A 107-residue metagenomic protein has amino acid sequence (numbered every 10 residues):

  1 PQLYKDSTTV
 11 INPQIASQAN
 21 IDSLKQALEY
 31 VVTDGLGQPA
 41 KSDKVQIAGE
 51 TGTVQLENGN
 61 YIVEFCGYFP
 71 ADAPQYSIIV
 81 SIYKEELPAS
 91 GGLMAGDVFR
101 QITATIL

Functional and structural regions predicted by a protein language model:
P1-G37, S42, E86-A89: Conserved active-site-proximal loop/helix segments of enzymes involved in bacterial cell-wall and related
T8-N12, G96-L107: Short, gly/Ser/Thr-rich active-site loops of penicillin-recognizing serine hydrolases
N20, G91, A95, F99: Hydrophobic (often cysteine-bearing) scaffold residues that line and stabilize catalytic clefts of nucleotide/cofactor
L24, E50-G52, C66, I78 (+1 more regions): Residue-level preference for non-acidic, small/hydrophobic
E29-L36, G52, Y83, A104-L107: Hydrophobic alpha-helix feature that most strongly marks membrane-spanning transmembrane helices and their immediate
K41-A71: Short, Gly/Ser/Thr-enriched beta-strand-loop segments that form substrate-interacting elements of hydrolase/peptidase
F65-G67, E86, I102-T103: Membrane-interface anchoring segments and C-terminal beta-barrel signals
P74-K84, P88: Short, well-ordered beta-strand elements
